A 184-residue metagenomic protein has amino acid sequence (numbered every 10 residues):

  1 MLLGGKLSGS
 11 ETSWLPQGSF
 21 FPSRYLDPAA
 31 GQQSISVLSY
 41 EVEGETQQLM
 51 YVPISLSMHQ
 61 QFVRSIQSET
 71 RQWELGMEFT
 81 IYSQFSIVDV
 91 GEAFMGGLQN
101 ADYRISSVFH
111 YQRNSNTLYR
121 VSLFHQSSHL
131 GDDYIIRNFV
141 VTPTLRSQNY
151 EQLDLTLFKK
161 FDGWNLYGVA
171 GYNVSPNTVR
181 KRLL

Functional and structural regions predicted by a protein language model:
M1-W14: Cleavable N-terminal export/targeting peptides
L7, F21-A29, Q61-L75, N116 (+1 more regions): Short loop/turn motifs that connect adjacent beta-strands in outer-membrane beta-barrel proteins
G9, E74-L184: Outer-membrane pore/translocation modules
P16-G44, R71-S83: Transmembrane beta-strand segments of Gram-negative outer membrane beta-barrel proteins
S36-Y51, I87-G97: Surface-exposed strand-loop-strand hairpins of Gram-negative outer-membrane beta-barrel proteins
L49-Y51, T70, D102: Short, surface-exposed loop/turn motifs at beta-strand boundaries within globular domains
Y51-S55, L184: Amphipathic hydrophobic-ligand
S57-V63, R104-S106: Short alpha-helical segments and helix-capping/turn motifs at coil-helix boundaries
